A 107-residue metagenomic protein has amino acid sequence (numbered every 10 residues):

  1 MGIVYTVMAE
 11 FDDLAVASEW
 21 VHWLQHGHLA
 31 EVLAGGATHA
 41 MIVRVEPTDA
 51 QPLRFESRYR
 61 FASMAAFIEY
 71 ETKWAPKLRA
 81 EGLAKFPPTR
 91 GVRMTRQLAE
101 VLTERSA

Functional and structural regions predicted by a protein language model:
V4-F11, M41-K73: Short, well-ordered beta-strand segments in beta-rich or mixed alpha/beta enzyme and ligand-binding folds
A15, A65-F67, E104: Residue-level signal for secondary-structure boundary sites
V16-I42: Short amphipathic alpha-helical segments
H22, E69-A80: Short amphipathic alpha-helices in soluble, non-transmembrane regions that often serve as interface/regulatory elements
H39-Q51, A80-A107: Glycine-rich beta-strand-turn "strand-cap" elements at beta-sheet edges
